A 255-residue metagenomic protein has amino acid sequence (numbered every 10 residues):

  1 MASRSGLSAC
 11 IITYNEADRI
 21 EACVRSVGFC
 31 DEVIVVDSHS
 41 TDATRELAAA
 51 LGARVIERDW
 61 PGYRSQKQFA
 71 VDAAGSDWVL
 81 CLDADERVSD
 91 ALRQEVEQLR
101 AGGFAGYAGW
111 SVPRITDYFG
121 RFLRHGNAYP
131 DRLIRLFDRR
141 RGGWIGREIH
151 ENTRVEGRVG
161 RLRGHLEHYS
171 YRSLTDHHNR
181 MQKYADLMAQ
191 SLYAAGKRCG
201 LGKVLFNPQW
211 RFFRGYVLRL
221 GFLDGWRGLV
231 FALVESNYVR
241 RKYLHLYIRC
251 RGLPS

Functional and structural regions predicted by a protein language model:
G6-S8, E32: Cell-envelope/extracellular polymer assembly enzymes that use nucleotide-activated donors
I11-F29: Short, well-formed alpha-helical segments that are part of the catalytic scaffolds of diverse glycosyltransferases
D18-E21, D42-L51, A91-L92: Acidic helix N-cap motif at the loop->helix transition within catalytic regions of sugar-transfer enzymes
S26, D37-L47, D83: A conserved acidic beta->alpha catalytic loop
F29, A50-G52, G75, R132 (+1 more regions): Short, structured coil segments at secondary-structure junctions
S38, R58, S76, D83-E86 (+2 more regions): Short acidic donor-binding/metal-coordinating loop in glycosyltransferase active sites
D59-A74: Glycine-rich, basic loop-to-helix element that forms the pyrophosphate-binding segment of sugar-nucleotide handling
Q68-V71, W78, S89-S255: Catalytic-site signature of metal-activated, phosphate-bearing donor transferases, centered on the GT-A/GT-A-like
